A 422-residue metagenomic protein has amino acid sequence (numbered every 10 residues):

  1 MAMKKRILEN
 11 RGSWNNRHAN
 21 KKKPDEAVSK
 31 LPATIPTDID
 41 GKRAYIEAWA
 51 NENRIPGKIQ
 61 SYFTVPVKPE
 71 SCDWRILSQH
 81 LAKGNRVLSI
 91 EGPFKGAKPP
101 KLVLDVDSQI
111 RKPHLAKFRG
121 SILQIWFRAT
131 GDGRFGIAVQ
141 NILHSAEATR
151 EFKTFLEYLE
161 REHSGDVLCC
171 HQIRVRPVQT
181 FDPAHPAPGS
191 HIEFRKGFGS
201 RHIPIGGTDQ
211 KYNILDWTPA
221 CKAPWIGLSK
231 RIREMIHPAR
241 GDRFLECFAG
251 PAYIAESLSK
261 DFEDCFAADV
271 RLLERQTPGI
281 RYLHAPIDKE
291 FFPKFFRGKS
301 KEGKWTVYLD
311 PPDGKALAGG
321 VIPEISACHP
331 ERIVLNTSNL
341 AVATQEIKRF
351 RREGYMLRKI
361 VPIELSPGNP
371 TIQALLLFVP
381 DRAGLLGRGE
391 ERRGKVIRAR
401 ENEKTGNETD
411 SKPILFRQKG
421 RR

Functional and structural regions predicted by a protein language model:
M1-E246, A255-L309, S326, P330 (+5 more regions): Non-catalytic accessory regions of SAM-dependent methyltransferases
G250-P251: Conserved glycine-rich SAM-binding loop
A255, A318, A343-T344: Short, well-ordered alpha-helical microsegments
P312: Switch II (G3) loop of P-loop NTPases
K315, A341-V342, G384: Glycine-rich nucleotide phosphate-binding loop and flanking beta-alpha elements of Rossmann-like dinucleotide-binding
K315-P323: A short, conserved alpha-helix within the catalytic core of class I
I322-A327, R332-L377: C-terminal substrate-binding/active-site "lid" region of AdoMet-derived donor-dependent transferases
